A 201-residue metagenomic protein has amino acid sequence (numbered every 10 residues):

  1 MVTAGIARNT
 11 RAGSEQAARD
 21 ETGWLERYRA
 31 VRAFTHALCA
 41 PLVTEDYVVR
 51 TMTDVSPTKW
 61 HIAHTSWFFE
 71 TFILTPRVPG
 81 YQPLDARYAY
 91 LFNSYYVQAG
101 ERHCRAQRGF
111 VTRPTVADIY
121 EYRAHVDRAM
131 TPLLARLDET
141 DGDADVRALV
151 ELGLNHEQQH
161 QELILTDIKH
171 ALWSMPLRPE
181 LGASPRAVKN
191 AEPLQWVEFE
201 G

Functional and structural regions predicted by a protein language model:
V2-Y47: N-terminal regions that are enriched for targeting/export leaders and immediately downstream pro/stem segments
T3, E45-E101, R136-N190, Q195-V197: Short, contiguous alpha-helical
E21-Y28, V55-I62, D85, A89 (+2 more regions): Amphipathic, non-membrane alpha-helical segments in soluble helical-bundle scaffolds
W24-R27, V31-L38, T65-F68, T115 (+3 more regions): Alpha-helical packing segments of well-folded alpha/beta enzyme cores
R27, S94-T140, A148-L152: Acidic/histidine-rich alpha-helical segments that form the ligand environment of transition-metal centers
E200-G201: Phosphate-binding active sites in nucleotide-utilizing proteins
